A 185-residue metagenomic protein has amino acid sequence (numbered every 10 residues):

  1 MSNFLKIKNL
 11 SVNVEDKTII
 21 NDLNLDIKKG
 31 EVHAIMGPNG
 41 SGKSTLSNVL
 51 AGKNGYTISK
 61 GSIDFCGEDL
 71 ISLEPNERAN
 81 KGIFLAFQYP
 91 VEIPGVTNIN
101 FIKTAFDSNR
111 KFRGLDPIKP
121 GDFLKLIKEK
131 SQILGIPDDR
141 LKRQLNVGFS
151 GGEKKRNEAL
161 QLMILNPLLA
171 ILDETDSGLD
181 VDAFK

Functional and structural regions predicted by a protein language model:
L5-I7, I20-D22: Conserved structural motif at the start of ABC-family nucleotide-binding domains
H33-I35, S47: Short hydrophobic beta-strand immediately N-terminal to the Walker A/P-loop
M36-S41: The feature captures the beta-strand-to-loop junction immediately N-terminal to the Walker
A51: Helix-to-loop junction immediately C-terminal to a conserved catalytic motif
S62-R78, N146: ABC ATPase NBD Q-loop/coupling interface
V91-L168: ABC-family P-loop ATPase nucleotide-binding domains
I171-T175, D182: Walker B catalytic motif
